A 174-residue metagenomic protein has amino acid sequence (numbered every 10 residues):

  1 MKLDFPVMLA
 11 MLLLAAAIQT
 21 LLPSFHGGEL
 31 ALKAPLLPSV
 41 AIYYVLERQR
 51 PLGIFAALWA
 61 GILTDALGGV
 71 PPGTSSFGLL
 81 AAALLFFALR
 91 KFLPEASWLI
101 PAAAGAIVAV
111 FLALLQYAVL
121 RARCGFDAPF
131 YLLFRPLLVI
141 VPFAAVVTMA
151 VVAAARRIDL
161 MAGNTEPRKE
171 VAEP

Functional and structural regions predicted by a protein language model:
M1-P174: Terminal, non-globular segments
